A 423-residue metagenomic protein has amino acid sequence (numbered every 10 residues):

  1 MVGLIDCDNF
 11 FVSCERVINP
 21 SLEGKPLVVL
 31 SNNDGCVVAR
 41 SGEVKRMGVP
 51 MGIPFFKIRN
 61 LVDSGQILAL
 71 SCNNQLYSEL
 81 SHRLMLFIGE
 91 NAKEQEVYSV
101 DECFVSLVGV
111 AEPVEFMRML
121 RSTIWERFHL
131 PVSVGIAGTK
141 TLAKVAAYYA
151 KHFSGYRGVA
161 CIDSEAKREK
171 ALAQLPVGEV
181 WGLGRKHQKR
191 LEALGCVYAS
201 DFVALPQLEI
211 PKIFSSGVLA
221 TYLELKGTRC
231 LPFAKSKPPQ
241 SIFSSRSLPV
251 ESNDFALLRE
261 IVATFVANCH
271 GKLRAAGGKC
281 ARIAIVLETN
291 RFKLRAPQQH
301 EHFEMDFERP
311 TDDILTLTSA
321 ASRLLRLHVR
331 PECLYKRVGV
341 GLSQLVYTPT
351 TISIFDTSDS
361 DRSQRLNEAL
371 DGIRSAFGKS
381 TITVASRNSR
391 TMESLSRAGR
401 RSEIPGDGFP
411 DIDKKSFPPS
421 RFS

Functional and structural regions predicted by a protein language model:
M1-L223, G227, L231-F233, S360-S423: Gly/Gly-Pro- and Ser/Thr-rich, intrinsically disordered tail segments characteristic of DNA damage-repair and tolerance
K25, V132, A281-I283, V338 (+1 more regions): Change "...and in nucleic-acid phosphodiester-cleaving endonucleases..." to "...and in nucleic-acid processing enzymes
Y98-E102, A137-K140, G278-R282, C333-R337: Short Gly/Ser/Thr- and Asp/Glu-enriched loop/turn motifs at secondary-structure junctions
F104-V108, E301-E308, Y347-D356: Short, hydrophobic beta-strand segments
A111-E115, K293-L294, V346-I352: Short, charged/polar, Gly/Pro-enriched secondary-structure boundary elements
E179, H187-L334, F417: DNA-contacting surface of Y-family translesion DNA polymerases
T316-A376: C-terminal hydrophobic structural anchor segments that stabilize assembly/packing rather than catalytic chemistry
